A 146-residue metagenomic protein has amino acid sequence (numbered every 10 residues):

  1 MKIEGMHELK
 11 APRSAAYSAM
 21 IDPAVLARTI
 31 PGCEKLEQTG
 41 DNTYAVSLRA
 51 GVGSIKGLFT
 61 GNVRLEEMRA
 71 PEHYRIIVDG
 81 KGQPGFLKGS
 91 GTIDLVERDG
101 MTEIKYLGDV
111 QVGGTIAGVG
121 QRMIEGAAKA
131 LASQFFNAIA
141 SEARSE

Functional and structural regions predicted by a protein language model:
M1-R49, S145: Hydrophobic ligand-binding cavity/cleft-lining segments
K2-M6, T43-A45, L58-T60, H73 (+2 more regions): Intrinsic-disorder/low-complexity, polar/charged segments enriched in Ser/Thr/Lys/Arg/Asp/Glu/Gln
G5, E34, G61-E67, V78 (+1 more regions): Hydrophobic/aromatic beta-strand elements that line small-molecule binding cavities or substrate pockets in beta-rich
A16-M20, L26, L65, Y106 (+1 more regions): Hydrophobic pocket/interface hotspot
L26, G32, G51, I55 (+3 more regions): Glycine-rich, flexible loop/turn motifs
E37-G82, Q134: Glycine-rich portal/gate segments that line the openings of hydrophobic small-molecule binding cavities
R75, G80-G126: Beta-strand/loop substructures that line and gate deep hydrophobic ligand-binding cavities in soluble
G113-E146: A conserved amphipathic terminal alpha-helix motif
